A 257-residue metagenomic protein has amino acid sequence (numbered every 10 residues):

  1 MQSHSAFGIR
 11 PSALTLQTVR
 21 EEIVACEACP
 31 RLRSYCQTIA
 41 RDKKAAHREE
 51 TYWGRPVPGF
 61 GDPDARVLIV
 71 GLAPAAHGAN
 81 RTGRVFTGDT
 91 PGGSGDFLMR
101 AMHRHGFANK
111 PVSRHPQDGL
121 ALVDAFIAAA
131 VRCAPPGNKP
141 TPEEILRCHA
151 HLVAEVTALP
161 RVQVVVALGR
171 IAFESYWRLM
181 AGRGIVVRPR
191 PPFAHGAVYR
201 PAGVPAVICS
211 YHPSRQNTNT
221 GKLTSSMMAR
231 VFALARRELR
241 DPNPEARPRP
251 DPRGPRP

Functional and structural regions predicted by a protein language model:
M1-L14, D241-P257: Short, basic, low-complexity termini and linkers enriched in Ser/Thr/Gly/Pro that act as targeting/leader peptides
L14-P191, H195-A197, P201-R240: A polyanion-binding, active-site-adjacent surface
